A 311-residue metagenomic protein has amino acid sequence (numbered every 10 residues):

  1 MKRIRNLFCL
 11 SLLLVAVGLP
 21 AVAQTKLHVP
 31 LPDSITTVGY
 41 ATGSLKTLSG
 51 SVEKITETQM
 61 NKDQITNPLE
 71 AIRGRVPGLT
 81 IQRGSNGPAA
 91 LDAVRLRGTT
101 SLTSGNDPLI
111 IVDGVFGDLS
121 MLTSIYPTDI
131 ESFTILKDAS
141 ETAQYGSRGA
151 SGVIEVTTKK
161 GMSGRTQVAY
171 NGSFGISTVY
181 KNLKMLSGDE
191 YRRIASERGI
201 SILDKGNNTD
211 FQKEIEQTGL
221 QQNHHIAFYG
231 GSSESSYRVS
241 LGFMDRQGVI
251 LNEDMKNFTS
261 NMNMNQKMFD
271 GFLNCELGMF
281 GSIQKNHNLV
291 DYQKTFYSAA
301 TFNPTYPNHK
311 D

Functional and structural regions predicted by a protein language model:
M1-M262, K267-S282: Short, small/polar-rich motifs associated with maturation and membrane association, primarily at protein termini
L183, G188-A195, G281-D311: A surface-exposed, glycine/aromatic-enriched loop/edge motif typical of exported proteins
